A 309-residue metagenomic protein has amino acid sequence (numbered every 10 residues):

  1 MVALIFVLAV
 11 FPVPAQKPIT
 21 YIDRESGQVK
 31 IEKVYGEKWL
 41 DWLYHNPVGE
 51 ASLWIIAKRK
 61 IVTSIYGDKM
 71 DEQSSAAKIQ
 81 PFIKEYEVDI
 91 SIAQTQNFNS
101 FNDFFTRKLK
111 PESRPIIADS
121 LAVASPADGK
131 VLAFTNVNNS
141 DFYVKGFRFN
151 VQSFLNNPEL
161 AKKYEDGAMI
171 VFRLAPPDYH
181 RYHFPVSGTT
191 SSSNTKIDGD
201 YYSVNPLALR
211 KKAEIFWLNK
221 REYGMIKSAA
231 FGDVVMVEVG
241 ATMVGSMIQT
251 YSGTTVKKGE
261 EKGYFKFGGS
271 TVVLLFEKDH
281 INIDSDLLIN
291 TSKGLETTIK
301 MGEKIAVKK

Functional and structural regions predicted by a protein language model:
M1-I19: Bacterial Sec-dependent N-terminal signal peptides
Q16-K309: Contiguous, well-folded functional domains in the mature portion of proteins
